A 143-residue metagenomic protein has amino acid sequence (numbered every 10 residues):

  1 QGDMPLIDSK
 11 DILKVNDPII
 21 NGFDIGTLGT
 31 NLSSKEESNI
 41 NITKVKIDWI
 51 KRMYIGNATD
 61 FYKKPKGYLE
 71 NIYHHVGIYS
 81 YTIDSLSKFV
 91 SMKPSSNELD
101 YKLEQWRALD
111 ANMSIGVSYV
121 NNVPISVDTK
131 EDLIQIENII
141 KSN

Functional and structural regions predicted by a protein language model:
Q1-G2: Active-site acidic Asp-centered loop
P5-I7, P124: A short, conserved beta-strand element in the Rossmann-like catalytic core that flanks the donor/metal-binding loop
I7-S95: Conserved core of the sugar-phosphate nucleotidyltransferase
N71-N143: Conserved alpha/beta core of the MobA/IspD/sugar-nucleotide pyrophosphorylase nucleotidyltransferase superfamily
